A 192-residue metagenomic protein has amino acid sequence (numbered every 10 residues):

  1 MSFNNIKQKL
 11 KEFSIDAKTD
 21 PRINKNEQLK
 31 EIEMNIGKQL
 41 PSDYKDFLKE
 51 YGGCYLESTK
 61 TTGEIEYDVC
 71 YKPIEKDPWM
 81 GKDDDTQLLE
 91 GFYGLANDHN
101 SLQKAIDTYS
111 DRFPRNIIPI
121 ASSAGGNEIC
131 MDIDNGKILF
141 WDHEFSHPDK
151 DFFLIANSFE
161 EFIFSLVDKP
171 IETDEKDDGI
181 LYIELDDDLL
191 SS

Functional and structural regions predicted by a protein language model:
M1-G125, D174-E175, I180, D187-S192: A surface-exposed partner-binding patch
N127-I133: Broad, structure-driven detector of short, well-ordered beta-strand segments within folded domains
L139-E144: Catalytic Cys-His active-site segments of thiol-dependent hydrolases/isopeptidases
F145-P170: Compact, glycine/acidic-enriched structural inserts
S158, I183-D186: Compositionally biased, intrinsically disordered low-complexity segments
